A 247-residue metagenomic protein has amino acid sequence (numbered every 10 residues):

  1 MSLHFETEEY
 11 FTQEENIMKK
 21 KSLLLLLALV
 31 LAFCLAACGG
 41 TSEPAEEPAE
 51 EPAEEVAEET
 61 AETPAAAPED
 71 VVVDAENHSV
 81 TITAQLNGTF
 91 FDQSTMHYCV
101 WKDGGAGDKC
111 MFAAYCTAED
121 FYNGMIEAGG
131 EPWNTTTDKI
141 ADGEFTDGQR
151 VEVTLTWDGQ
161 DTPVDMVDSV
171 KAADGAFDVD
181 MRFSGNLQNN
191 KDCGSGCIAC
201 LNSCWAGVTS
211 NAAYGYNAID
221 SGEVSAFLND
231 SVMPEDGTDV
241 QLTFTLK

Functional and structural regions predicted by a protein language model:
M1-I17: Short, Lys/Arg-enriched N-terminal segments with co-localized hydrophobic residues within the first ~10-30 amino acids
H4, K20, A65-A66: Short, charged low-complexity linear motifs
N16-L25: Bacterial N-terminal signal peptides that target proteins for export
L27-L31: Hydrophobic helical h-region of N-terminal Sec-dependent signal peptides in bacterial secretory/periplasmic proteins
C34-A37: C-terminal motif of bacterial Sec signal peptides marking the signal peptidase cleavage site
T41-A66: Low-complexity, Pro/Thr/Ser/Glu-rich flexible segments characteristic of extracytoplasmic/periplasmic regions
P64-K247: Long, low-hydrophobicity ectodomains and other hydrophilic envelope-associated domains
